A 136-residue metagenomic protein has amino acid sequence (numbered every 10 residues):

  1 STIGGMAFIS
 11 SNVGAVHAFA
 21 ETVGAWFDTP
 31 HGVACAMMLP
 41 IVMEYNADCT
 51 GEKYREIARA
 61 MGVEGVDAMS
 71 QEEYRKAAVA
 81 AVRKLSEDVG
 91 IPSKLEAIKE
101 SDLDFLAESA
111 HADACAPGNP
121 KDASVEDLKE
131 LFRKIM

Functional and structural regions predicted by a protein language model:
S1-A81: Active-site segments that bind and position negatively charged phosphate/pyrophosphate groups
Y54, A58-A60, E64-M136: C-terminal charged capping/lid subdomain of soluble metabolic enzymes
